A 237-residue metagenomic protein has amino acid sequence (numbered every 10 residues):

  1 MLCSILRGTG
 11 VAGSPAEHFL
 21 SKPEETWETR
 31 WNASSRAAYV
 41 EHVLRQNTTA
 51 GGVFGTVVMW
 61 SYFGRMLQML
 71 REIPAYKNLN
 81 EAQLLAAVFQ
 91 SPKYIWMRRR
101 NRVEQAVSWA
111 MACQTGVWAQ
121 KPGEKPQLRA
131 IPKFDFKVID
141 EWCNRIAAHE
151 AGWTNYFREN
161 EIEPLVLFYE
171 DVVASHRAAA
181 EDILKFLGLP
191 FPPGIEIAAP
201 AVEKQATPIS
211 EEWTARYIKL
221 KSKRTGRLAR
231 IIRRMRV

Functional and structural regions predicted by a protein language model:
M1-M59, A201-P208, V237: PAPS-dependent sulfotransferase catalytic core
G8, H18-T26, E124-D140, T154-R230: The conserved 3'-phosphoadenosine-5'-phosphosulfate
E28-V40, Y76-E81, N101, S175: Alpha-helix capping and helix-coil boundary motifs
R36-E41, V103-Q105, E141-C143, T214-K219: A general structural signal for short secondary-structure boundary/capping elements
G55-N160, P164, R177-P192: PAPS-dependent sulfotransferase catalytic domain
I95, R230-R234: C-terminal, non-catalytic tails of nucleotide-sugar-dependent glycosyltransferases
